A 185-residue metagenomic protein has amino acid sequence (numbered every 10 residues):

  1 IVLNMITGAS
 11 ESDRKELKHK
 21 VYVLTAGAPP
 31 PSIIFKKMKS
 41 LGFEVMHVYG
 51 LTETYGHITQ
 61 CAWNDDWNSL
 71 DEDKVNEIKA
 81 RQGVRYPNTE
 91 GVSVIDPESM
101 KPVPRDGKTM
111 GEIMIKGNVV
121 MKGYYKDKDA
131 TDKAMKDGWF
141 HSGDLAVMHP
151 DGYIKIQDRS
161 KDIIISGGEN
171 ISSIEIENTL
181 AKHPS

Functional and structural regions predicted by a protein language model:
V2-E77, E90-G91, M100-P104: Gly/Ser/Thr-rich phosphate-binding loop
A9, D137, H183-P184: Acidic-histidine catalytic/liganding microenvironments
A9-S10, D127, G167: Residue-level signal for well-ordered alpha-helical positions
G27, G50, G83, D144 (+1 more regions): Active-site glycine-centered loops adjacent to acidic/histidine catalytic or metal-binding residues that shape
K74-K79, D106, V119-G143, S160-K161 (+2 more regions): Conserved ANL (AMP-binding/adenylate-forming) active-site segment centered on the GW(Y/F)…HTG consensus within
R85, G91-M114, P150-D151: Conserved beta-loop-beta connector loops within the AMP-binding
I95, A130-T131, G138, I154 (+1 more regions): AMP-binding adenylation
G117, K122-G123, L145-S185: AMP-binding/adenylate-forming catalytic core of the ANL superfamily
